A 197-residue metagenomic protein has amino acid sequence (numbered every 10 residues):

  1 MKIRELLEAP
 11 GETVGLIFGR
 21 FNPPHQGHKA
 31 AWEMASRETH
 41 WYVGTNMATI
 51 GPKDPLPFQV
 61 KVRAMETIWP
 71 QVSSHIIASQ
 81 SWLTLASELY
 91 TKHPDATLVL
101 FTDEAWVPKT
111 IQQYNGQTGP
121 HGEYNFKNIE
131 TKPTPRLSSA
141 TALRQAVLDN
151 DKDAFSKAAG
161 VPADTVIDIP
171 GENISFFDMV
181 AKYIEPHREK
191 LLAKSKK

Functional and structural regions predicted by a protein language model:
K2-K197: Nucleotidyltransferase catalytic core that binds NTPs
